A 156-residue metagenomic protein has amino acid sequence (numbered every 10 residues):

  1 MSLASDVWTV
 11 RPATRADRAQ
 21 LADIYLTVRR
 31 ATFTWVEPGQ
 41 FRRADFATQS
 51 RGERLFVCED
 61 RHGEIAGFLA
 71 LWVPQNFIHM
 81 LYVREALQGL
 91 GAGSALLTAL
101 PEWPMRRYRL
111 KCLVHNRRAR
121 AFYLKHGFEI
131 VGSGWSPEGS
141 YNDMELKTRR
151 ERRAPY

Functional and structural regions predicted by a protein language model:
M1-A16, T148, R152-Y156: Conserved N-terminal entry element of GNAT/NAT acetyltransferase domains
W8, R15-A86, L97-A99, G134-S136: Acetyl-CoA-dependent GNAT
E59-R61, L146-R149: Active-site beta-strand termini and strand-to-loop segments that position acidic
R84-L90, V114-H115: Active-site acidic-Proline motif in GNAT/NAT acetyltransferases
G89-E102, A121, K125: Conserved acetyl-CoA-binding loop-helix of GNAT-fold acetyltransferases
G93, L97, N116-A119, W135-N142: Short glycine/proline-centered loop/turn elements that form peptide/ligand docking sites
W103-H115: Conserved GNAT acetyl-CoA-binding A-motif
